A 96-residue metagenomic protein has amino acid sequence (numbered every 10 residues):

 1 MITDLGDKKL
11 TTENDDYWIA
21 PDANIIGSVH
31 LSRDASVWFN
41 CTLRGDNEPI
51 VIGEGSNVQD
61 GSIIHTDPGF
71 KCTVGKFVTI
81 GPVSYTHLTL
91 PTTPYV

Functional and structural regions predicted by a protein language model:
I2-K9: N-terminal charged helix/coil linker that caps or initiates catalytic domains
T11, D15-I19, A23, V29 (+6 more regions): A structural motif detector for beta-strand N-caps
I25, I64, P94: Glycine-rich nucleotide phosphate-binding loop and flanking beta-alpha elements of Rossmann-like dinucleotide-binding
D46-N47, D67-G69: Right-handed parallel beta-helix/beta-solenoid
G61, D67, V96: Residues that scaffold the ATP/ADP-binding catalytic core of kinase and kinase-like folds
H87-V96: Single conserved hydrophobic/aromatic residue that forms the stacking wall/gate of nucleotide- or nucleobase-binding
